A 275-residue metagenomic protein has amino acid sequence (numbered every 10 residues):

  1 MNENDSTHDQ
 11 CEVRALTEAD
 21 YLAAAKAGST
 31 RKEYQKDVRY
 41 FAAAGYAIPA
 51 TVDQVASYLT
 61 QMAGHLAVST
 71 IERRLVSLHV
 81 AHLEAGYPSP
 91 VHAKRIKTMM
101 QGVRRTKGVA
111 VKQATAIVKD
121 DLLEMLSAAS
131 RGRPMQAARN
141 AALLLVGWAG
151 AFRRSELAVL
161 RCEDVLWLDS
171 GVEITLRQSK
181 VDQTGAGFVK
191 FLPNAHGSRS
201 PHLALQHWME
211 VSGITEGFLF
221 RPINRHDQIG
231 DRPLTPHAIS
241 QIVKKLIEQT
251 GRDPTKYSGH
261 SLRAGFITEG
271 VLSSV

Functional and structural regions predicted by a protein language model:
M1-V275: Extended, non-catalytic subsegments within catalytic or DNA/protein-binding/adaptor domains
